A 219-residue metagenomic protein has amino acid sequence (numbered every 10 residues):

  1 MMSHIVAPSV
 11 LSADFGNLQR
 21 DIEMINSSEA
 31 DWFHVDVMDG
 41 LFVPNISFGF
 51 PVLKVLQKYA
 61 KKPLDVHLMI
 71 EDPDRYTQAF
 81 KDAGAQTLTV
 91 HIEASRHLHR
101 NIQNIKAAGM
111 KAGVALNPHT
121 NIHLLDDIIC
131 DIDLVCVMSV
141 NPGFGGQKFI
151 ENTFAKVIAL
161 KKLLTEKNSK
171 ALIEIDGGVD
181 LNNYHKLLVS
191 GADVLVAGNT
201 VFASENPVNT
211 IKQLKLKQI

Functional and structural regions predicted by a protein language model:
M1-T89, A94-H97, N104-A107, K111-A112 (+7 more regions): Conserved N-terminal beta1-alpha1 strand-loop-helix module at the mouth
H34, E174-I175: Generic enzyme active-site microenvironment
H119-N121, D180: Short acidic loop-to-helix transition motifs that present clustered carboxylates
V140-P142: Short glycine-rich anion-binding loops that position phosphate/pyrophosphate groups of nucleotides and phosphorylated
I175-V179, V196-T200: Glycine-rich beta-strand-to-loop/alpha-helix junction loops that act as flexible
G178-S190: Acidic, divalent-metal-coordinating active-site segment for phosphoryl/phosphodiester hydrolysis, typified by short
